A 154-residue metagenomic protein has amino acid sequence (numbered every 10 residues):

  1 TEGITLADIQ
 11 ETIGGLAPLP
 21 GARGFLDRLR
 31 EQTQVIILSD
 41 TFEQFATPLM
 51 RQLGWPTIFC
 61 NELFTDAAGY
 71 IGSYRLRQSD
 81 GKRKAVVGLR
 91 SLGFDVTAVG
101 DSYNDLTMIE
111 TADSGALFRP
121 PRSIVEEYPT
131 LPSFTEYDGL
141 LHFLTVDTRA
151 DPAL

Functional and structural regions predicted by a protein language model:
T1-I4, D8: N-terminal helical cap/lid subdomain that shapes the substrate entry/recognition surface in HAD-like hydrolases
I13-G14, L19-L154: C-terminal cap/substrate-recognition subdomain and adjoining C-terminal extension of metal-dependent phosphatase-like
